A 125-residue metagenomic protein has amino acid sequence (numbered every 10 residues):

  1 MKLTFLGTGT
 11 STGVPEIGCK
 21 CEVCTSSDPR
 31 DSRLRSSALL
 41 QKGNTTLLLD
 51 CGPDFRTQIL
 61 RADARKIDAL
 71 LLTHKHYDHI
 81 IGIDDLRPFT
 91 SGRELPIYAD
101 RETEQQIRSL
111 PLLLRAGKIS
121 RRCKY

Functional and structural regions predicted by a protein language model:
M1-Y125: Binuclear metal-dependent hydrolase catalytic cores
